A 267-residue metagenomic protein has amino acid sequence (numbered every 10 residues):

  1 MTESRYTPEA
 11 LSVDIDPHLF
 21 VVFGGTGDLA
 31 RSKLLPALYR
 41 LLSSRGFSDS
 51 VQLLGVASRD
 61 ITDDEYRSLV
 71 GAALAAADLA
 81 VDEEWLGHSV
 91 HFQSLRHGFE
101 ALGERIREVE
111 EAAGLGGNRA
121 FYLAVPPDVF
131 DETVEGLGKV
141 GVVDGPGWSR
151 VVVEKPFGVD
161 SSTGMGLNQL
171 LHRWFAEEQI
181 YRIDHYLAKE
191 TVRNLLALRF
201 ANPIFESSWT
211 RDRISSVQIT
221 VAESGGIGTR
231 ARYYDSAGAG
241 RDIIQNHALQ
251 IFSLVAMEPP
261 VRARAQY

Functional and structural regions predicted by a protein language model:
M1-V153, F157-Y267: Secretory/organelle targeting and membrane-embedding segments
